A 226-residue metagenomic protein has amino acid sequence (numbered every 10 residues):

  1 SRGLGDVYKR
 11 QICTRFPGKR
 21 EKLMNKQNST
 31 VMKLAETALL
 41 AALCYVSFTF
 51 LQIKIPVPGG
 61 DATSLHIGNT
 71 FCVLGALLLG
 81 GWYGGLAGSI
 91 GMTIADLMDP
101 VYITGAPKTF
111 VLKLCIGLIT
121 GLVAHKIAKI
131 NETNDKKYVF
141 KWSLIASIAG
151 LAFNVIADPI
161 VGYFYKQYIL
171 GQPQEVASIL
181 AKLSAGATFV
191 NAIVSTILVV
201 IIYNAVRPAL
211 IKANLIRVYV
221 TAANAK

Functional and structural regions predicted by a protein language model:
S1-Y8: Short, small-residue-biased leader/transition segments that mark boundaries at the very start of proteins
C13-K226: Loop-helix junctions at membrane interfaces
